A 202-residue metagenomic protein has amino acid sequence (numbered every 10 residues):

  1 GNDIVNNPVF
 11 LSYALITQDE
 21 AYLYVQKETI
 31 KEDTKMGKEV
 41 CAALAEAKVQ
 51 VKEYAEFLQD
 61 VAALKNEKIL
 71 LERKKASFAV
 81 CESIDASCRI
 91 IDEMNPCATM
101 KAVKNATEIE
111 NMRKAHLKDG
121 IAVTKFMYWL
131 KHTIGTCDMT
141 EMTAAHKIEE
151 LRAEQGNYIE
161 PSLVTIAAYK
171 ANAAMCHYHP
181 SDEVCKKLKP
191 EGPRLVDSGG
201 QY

Functional and structural regions predicted by a protein language model:
G1-Y202: Active-site neighborhoods and metal-handling regions in enzymes and metal-associated proteins
